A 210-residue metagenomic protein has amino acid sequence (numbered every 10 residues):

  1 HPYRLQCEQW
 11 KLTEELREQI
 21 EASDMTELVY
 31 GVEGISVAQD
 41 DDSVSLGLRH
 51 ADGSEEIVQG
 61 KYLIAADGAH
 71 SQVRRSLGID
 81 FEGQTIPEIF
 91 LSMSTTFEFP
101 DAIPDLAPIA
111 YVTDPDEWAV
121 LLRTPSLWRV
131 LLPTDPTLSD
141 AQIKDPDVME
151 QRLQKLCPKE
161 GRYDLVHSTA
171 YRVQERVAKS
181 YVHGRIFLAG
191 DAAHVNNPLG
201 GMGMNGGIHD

Functional and structural regions predicted by a protein language model:
H1-D210: Core Rossmann-like FAD-binding/catalytic domain of the broad FAD-dependent monooxygenase superfamily
